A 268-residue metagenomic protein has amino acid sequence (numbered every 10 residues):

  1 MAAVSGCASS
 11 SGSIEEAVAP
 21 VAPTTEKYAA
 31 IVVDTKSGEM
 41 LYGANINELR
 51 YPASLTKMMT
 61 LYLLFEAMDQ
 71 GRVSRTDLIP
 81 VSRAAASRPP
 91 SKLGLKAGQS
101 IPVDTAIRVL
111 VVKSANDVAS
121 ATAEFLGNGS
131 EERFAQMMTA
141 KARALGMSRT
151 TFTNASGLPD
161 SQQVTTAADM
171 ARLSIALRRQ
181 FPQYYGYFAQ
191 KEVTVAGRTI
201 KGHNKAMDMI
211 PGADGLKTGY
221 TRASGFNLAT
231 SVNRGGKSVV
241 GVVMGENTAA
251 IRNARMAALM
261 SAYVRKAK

Functional and structural regions predicted by a protein language model:
A3-G6: C-terminal motif of bacterial Sec signal peptides marking the signal peptidase cleavage site
A8-T165, R178: Active-site-adjacent loops and short helices of periplasmic peptidoglycan-processing enzymes
S13-A19, T24-K27, V103, G127-K268: Penicillin-recognizing serine hydrolase domain
